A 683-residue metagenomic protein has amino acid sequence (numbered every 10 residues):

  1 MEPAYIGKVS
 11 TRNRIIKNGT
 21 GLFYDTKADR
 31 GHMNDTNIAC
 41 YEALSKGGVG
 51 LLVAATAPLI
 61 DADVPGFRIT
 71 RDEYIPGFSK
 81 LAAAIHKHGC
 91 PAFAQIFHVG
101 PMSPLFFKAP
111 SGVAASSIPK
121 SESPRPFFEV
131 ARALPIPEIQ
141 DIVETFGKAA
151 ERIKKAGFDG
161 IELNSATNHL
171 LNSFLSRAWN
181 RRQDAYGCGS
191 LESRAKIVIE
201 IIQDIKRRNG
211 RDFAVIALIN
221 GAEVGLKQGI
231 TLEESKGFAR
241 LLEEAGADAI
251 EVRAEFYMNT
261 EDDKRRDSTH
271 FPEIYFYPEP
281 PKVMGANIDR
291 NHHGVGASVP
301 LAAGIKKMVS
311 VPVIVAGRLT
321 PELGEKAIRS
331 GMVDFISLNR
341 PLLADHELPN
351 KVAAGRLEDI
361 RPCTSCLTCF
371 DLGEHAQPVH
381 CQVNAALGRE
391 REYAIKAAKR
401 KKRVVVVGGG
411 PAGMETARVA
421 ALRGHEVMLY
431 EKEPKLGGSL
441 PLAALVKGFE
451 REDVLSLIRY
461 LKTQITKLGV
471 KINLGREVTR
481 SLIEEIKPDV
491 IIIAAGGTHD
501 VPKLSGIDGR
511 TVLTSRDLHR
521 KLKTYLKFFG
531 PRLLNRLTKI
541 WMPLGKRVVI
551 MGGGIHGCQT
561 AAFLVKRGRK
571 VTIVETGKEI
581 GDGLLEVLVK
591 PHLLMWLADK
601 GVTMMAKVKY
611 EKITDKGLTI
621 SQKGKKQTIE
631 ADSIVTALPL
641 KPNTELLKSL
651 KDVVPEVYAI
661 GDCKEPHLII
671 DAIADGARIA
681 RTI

Functional and structural regions predicted by a protein language model:
M1-V407, P411, E415-L422, E426-V427 (+1 more regions): Flavin-dependent oxidoreductase catalytic cores
G187-S190, Y275-R290, R389-A398, S456 (+3 more regions): Surface-exposed acidic, glycine/proline-enriched linker/cap segments that occur as 15-30-residue helix-coil
D345, N350-K351, T416, A562-V574 (+2 more regions): Internal hydrophobic alpha-helix adjacent to the cofactor/substrate pocket in enzyme cavities
G409-L422, N535-R569: Rossmann-like NAD(P)H-binding beta-loop-alpha module
G410-A412, K435, G497-T498, G554-H556 (+2 more regions): Residue-level detector of alpha-helix initiation sites
H425-P441, R569-G581: Glycine-rich FAD pyrophosphate-binding loop
D453-V501, G509-L518, K523-K546, V565-S649 (+1 more regions): A Rossmann-like FAD-binding core segment of flavoenzymes
H556-F563, G583-E586, K590, I660-I683: A conserved FAD-binding loop/helix module that cradles the flavin
